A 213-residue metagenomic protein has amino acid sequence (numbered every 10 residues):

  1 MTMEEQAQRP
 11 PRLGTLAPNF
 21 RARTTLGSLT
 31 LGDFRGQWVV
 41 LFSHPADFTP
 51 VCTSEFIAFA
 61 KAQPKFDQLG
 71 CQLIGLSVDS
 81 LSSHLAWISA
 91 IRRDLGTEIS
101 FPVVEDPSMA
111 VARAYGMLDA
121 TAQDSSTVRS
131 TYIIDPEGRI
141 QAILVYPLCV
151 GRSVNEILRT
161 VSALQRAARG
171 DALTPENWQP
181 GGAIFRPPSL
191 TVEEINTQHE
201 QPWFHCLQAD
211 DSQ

Functional and structural regions predicted by a protein language model:
M1-Q213: Chalcogenol-based redox active-site neighborhoods
